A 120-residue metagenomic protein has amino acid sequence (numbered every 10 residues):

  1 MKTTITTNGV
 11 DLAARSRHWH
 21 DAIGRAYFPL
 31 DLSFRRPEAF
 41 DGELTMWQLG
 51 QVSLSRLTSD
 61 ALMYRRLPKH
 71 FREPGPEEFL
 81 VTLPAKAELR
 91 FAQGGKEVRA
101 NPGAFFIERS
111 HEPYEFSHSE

Functional and structural regions predicted by a protein language model:
K2-E120: N-terminal functional module of multi-domain proteins
